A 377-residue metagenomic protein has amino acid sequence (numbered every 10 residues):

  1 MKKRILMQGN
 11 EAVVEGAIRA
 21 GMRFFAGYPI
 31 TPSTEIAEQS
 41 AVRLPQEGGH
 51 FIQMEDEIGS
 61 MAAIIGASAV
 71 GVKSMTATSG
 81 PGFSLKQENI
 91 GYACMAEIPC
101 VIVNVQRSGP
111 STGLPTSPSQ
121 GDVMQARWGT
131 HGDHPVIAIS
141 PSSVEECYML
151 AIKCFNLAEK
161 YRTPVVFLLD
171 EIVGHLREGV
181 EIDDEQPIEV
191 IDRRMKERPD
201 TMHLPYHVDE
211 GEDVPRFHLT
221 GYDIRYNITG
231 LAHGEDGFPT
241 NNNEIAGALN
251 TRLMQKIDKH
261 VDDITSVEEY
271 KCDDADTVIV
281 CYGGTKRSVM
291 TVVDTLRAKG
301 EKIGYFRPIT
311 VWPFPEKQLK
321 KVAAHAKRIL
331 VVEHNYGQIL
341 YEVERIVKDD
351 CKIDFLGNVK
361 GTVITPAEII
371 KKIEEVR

Functional and structural regions predicted by a protein language model:
M1-W128, P135, I152, E171 (+3 more regions): Thiamine diphosphate
K3-N10, R162-R377: Flexible, low-complexity linker and terminal segments
M75-A77, V101-V103, A138-S140, V166-L168 (+2 more regions): Structural motif
W128-G132, K271-C272: Short, flexible turn/loop "capping" segments at secondary-structure junctions
G132-P135, G234-E235: Flexible glycine/proline-enriched surface loops and loop-helix/loop-strand junctions
H134-E146, T163: Flexible, glycine/proline-enriched loop segments at strand-loop-helix junctions that form or flank small-ligand binding
C147-A151: Short amphipathic alpha-helices within nucleic acid-binding modules
